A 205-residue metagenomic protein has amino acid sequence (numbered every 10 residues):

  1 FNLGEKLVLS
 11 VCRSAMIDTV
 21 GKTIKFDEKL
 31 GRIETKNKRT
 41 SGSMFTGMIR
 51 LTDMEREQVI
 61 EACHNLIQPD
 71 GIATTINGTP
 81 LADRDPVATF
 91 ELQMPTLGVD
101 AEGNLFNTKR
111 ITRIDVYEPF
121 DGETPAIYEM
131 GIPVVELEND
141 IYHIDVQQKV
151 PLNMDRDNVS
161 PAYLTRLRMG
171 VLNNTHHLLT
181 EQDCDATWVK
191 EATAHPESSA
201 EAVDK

Functional and structural regions predicted by a protein language model:
F1-R13: Glycine-rich phosphate-binding loop
M16, V20-A202: Interdomain "switch/hinge" adjacent to the Bergerat
